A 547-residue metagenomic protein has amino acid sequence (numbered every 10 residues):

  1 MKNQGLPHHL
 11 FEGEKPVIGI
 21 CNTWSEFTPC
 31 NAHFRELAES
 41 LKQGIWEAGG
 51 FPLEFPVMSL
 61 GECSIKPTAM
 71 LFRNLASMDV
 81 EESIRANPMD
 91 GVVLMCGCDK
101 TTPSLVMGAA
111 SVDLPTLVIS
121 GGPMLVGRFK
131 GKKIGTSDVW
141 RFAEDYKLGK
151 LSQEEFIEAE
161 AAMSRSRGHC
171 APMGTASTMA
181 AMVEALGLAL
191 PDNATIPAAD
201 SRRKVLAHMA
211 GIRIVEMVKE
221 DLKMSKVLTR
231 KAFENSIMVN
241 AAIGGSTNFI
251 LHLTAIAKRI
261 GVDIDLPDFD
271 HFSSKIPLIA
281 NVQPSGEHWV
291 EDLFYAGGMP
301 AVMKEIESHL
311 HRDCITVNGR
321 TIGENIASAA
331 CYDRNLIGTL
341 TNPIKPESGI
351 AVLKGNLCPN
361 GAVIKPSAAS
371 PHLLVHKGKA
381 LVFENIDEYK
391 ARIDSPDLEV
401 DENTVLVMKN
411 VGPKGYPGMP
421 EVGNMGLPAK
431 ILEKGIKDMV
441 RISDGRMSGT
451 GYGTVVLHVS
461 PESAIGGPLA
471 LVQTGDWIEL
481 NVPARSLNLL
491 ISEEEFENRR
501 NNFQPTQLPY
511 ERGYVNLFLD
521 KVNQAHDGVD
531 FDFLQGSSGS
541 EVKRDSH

Functional and structural regions predicted by a protein language model:
M1-E26, C30, E39-V57, C63 (+6 more regions): Catalytic or ion-coupling anion/metal-binding cores of large enzyme and transporter domains
F34: Glycine-rich beta-alpha loop segments
E54-N87: N-terminal small/polar loop signature for handling phosphorylated ligands or for N-terminal nucleophile
I84, M95-G97: Conserved beta-strand-loop-alpha-helix hinge of the TIR/SEFIR fold
A86-G91, V411-G412: Short, surface-exposed connector motifs at secondary-structure boundaries
G91-L94, A171: Short catalytic-loop micro-motif centered on adjacent basic/acidic residues
